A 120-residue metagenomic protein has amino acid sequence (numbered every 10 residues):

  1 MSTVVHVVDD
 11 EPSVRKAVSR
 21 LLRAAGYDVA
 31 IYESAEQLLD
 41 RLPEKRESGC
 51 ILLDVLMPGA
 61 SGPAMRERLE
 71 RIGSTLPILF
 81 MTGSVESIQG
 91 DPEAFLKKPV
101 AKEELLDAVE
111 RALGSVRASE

Functional and structural regions predicted by a protein language model:
P12-A30: Two-component/phosphorelay signaling modules centered on CheY-like receiver
I31-C50: Acidic, metal-coordinating helix/loop segments flanking the phosphotransfer/catalytic sites of two-component signaling
P43-R46, R68-T75, S87: Conserved phosphotransfer cores of two-component systems
D54: Active-site residues of response regulator receiver
M57: Receiver (REC) domain active-site loop signature in two-component systems and cognate sites in sensor histidine kinases
M81-T82: Hydrophobic/aromatic residues positioned on beta-strands within the core alpha/beta folds
V100-L113, R117-E120: C-terminal output helix
